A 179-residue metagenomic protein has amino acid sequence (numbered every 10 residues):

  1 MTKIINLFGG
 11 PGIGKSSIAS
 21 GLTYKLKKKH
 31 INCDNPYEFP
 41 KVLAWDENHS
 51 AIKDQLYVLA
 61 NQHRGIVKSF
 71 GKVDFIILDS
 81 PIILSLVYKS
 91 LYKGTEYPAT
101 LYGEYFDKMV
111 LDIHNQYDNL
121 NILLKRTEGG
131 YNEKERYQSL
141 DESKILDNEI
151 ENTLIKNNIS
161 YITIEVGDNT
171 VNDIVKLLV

Functional and structural regions predicted by a protein language model:
M1-I4: Phosphate-binding P-loop
L7: Hydrophobic anchor at the beta1->P-loop junction of P-loop NTPases
G12: Walker A (P-loop) phosphate-binding loop of P-loop NTPases
K15: Conserved lysine of the Walker
S20-R64: Conserved substrate/cofactor phosphate-moiety recognition/catalytic segment in nucleotide-dependent phosphotransferases
Y37, L78-S80, L124: Active-site flanking residues adjacent to catalytic metal/cofactor-binding acidic residues
N48-Y97: Conserved nucleotide-sensing/catalytic segment adjacent to the nucleotide-binding pocket in NTP-handling enzymes
K93-N169: A glycine- and Lys/Arg-enriched "phosphate-lid" helix/loop adjacent to the NTP-binding pocket of small-molecule kinases
